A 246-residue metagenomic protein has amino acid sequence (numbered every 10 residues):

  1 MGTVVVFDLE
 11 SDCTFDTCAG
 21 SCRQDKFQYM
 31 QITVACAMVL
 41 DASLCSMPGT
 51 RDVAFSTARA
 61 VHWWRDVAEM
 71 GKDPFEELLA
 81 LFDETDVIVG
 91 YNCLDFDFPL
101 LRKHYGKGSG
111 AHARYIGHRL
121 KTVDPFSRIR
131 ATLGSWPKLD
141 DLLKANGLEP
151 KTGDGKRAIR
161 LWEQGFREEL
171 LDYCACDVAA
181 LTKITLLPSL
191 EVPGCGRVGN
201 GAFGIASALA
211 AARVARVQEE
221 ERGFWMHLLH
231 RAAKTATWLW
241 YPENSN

Functional and structural regions predicted by a protein language model:
M1-N246: DEDD superfamily 3′-5′ metal-dependent exonuclease/proofreading module
